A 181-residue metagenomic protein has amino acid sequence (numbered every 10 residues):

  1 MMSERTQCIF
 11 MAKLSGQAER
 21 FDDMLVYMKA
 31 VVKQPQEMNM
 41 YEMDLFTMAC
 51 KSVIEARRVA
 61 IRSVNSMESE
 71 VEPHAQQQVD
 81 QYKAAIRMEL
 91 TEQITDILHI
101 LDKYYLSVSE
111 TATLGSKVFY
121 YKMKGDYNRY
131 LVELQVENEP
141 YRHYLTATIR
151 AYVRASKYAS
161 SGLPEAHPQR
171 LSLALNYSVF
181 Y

Functional and structural regions predicted by a protein language model:
M1-K157: N-terminal alpha-helical interaction modules that lie
L114, L163-L171: Helix N-cap/loop-to-helix boundary motif
Y127-V132, L173-Y181: Hydrophobic/aromatic-rich effector regions of fungal transcription factors
Y158-G162: Helix-loop junctions that connect tandem helical modules in alpha-solenoid scaffolds
